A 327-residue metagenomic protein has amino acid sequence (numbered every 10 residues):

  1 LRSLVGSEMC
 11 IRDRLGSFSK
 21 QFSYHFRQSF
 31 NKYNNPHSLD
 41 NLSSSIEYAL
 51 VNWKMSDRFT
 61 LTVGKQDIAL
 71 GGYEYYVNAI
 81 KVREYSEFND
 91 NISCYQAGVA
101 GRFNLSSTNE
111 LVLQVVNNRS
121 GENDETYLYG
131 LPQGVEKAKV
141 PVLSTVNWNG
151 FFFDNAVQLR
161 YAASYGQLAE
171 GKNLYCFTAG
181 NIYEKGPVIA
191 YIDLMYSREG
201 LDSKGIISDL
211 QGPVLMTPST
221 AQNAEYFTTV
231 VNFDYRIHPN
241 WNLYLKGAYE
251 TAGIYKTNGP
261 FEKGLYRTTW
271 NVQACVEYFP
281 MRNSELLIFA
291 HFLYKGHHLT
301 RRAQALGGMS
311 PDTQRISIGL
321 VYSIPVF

Functional and structural regions predicted by a protein language model:
L1-G6, I11: Single conserved hydrophobic/aromatic residue that forms the stacking wall/gate of nucleotide- or nucleobase-binding
I11-S17, H25, L50: Predominantly transmembrane beta-strands of Gram-negative outer membrane beta-barrel pores used for transport
R14-K20, W53-K54, F103-L105, G150-F152 (+4 more regions): Residue-level signature of outer-membrane beta-barrel architecture
K20, Q28-L39, S43, L50: Post-signal peptide N-terminal segment of secreted/secretory-pathway proteins
N35-S45, D57-N149, M309, Q314 (+1 more regions): Surface-exposed coil loops of outer-membrane beta-barrel proteins
S38-L39, Q158-F327: Outer-membrane beta-barrel pore domains
L50-T62, I237: Gram-negative (and chloroplast) outer-membrane scaffold detector with strong preference for beta-barrel transmembrane
V116, F151, A162-G166: Membrane-embedded hairpin module used as a gating/binding unit in multi-pass transport and secretion proteins
